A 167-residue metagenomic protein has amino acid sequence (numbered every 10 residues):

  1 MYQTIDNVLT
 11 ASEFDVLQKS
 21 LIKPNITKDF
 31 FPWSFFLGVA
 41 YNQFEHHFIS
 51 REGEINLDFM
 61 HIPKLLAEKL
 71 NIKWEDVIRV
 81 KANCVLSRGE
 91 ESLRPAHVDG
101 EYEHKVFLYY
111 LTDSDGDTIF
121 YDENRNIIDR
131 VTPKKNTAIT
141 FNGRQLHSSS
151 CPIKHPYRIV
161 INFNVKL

Functional and structural regions predicted by a protein language model:
M1-E75: Non-heme Fe(II)/2-oxoglutarate
S50-L167: Catalytic core of non-heme Fe(II) oxygenases with the double-stranded beta-helix
